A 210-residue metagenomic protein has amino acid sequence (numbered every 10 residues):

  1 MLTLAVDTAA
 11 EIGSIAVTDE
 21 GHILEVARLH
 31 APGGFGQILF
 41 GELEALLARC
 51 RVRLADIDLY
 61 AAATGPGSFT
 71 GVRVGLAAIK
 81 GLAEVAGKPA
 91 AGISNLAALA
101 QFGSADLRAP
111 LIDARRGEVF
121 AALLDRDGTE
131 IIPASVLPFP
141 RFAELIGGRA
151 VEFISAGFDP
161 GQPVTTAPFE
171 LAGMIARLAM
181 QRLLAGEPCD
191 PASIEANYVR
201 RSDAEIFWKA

Functional and structural regions predicted by a protein language model:
M1-T64, F153-S155, F169: N-terminal beta-alpha supersecondary unit
H22, G34, K88-L171, L183-L184 (+3 more regions): Surface "functional belts" at beta-alpha junctions
H30-I38, F69-R73, A77-K80, S94 (+4 more regions): Residues at secondary-structure transition points
L39, L43-L46, C50, L96 (+3 more regions): Generic hydrophobic alpha-helical segments
L46-C50, V85, G103, A172-L183: Stable alpha-helical structural segments in soluble proteins, enriched in small hydrophobic residues
A48-A55, A83-I93: Phosphate-handling active-site elements
A61-P89: DPxDG-like acidic metal-binding loop motif
